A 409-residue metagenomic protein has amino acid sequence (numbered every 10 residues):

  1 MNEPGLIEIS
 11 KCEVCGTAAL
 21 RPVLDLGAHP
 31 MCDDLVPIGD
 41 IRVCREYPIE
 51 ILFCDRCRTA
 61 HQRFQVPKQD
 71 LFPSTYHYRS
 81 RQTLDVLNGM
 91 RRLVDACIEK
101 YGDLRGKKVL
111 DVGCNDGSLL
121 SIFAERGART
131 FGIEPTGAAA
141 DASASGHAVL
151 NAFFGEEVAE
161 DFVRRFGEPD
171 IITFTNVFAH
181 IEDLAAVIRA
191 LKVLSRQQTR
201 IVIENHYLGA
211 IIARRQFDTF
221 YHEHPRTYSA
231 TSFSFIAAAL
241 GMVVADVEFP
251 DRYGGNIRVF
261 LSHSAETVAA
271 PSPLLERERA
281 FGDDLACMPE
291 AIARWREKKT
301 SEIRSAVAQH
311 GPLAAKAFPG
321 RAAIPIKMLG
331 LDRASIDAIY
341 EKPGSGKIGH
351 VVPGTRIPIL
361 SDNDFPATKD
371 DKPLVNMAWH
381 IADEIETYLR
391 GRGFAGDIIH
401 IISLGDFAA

Functional and structural regions predicted by a protein language model:
N2-L84, E248: N-terminal juxtadomain amphipathic helix that follows a signal peptide/anchor or precedes a small N-terminal auxiliary
D34, I203-R226, A230-F233: Short, glycine-/aromatic-enriched active-site segment of Class I SAM-dependent methyltransferases
C44-A142, Q216, Y221, M288-S305: Extended interfacial segments that mediate partner engagement and assembly in macromolecular machines
A96-C97, D103, I122, A265-A409: Hydrophobic, well-ordered beta-alpha structural blocks that scaffold small-molecule cofactor pockets
L119-E157, S335-I348: Class I SAM-dependent methyltransferase SAM/SAH-binding core
T173: A conserved beta-strand element that flanks and buttresses the S-adenosyl-L-methionine
A185-R200: A short glycine-rich, Lys/Arg-flanked "PGG" loop and its adjoining helix->strand segment in the class I
Q198-H206, D397-H400: Conserved beta-strand signature within the Rossmann-like core of class I S-adenosyl-L-methionine
